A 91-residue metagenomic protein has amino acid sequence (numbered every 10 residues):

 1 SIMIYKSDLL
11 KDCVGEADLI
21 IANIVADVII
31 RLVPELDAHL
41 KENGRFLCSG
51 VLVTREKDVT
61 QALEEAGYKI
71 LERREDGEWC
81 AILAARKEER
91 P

Functional and structural regions predicted by a protein language model:
S1, N43, G67-I70: A generic structural signal for alpha->beta connector loops
S1-A17: S-adenosyl-L-methionine
L10, D18-R31, G50: A short SAM/SAH-binding and catalytic strip from SAM-dependent methyltransferases
A22, N43-L52, V59: Conserved beta-strand signature within the Rossmann-like core of class I S-adenosyl-L-methionine
D27-V28, T54, D58: Short alpha-helical
I30-R45, T60: A short glycine-rich, Lys/Arg-flanked "PGG" loop and its adjoining helix->strand segment in the class I
Y68-P91: Core SAM-dependent methyltransferase catalytic element
